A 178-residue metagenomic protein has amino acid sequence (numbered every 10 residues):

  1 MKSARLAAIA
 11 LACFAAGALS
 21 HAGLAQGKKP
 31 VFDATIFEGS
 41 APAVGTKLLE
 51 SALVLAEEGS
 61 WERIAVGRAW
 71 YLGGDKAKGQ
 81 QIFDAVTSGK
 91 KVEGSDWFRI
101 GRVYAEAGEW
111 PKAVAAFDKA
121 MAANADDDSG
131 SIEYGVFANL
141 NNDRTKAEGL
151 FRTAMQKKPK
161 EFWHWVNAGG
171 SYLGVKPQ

Functional and structural regions predicted by a protein language model:
A22-R68, L72: N-terminal leader/linker segments that initiate helical-solenoid repeat arrays
A52, A85-V86, K119-A120, T153-A154: Canonical positions in the second alpha-helix
E57, K91-V92, A125, P159: Short coil turns that delineate tetratricopeptide repeat
L72, E106-A107, L140-N141, G174-V175: Register position in tetratricopeptide repeats
